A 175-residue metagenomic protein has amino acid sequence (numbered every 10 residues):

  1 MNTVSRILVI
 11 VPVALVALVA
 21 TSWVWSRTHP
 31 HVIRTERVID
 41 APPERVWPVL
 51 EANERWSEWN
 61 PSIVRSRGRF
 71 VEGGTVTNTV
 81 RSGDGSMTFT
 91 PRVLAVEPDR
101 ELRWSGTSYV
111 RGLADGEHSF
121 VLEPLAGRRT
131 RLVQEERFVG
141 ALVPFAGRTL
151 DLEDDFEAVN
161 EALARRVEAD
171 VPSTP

Functional and structural regions predicted by a protein language model:
N2-P12, L18, R131-P175: A conserved amphipathic terminal alpha-helix motif
T3-V71: Hydrophobic ligand-binding cavity/cleft-lining segments
T35-R37, F89-A95, G106, G116-P124: Hydrophobic/aromatic beta-strand elements that line small-molecule binding cavities or substrate pockets in beta-rich
D40-P43, V71-E72, L94-E101, V121-R131 (+2 more regions): A short, structured loop/turn motif at beta-sheet edges
A41, G112, F138-G140: Beta-strand elements of well-folded, non-transmembrane domains
R45-L50, W56, V76-N78, V93 (+3 more regions): Hydrophobic pocket/interface hotspot
E54-T90, D99-E101: Short beta-edge strand/loop motif at the mouth of beta-sheet-based domains
V80-S82, A95-E97, G106-S108, P124-A126 (+1 more regions): A mature extracytoplasmic/lumenal domain signature
